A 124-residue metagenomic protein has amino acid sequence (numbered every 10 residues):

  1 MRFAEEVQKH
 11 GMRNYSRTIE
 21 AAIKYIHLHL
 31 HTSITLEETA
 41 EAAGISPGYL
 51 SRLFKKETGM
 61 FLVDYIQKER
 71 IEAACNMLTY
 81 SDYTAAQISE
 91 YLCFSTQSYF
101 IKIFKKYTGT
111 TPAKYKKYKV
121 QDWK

Functional and structural regions predicted by a protein language model:
M1-M12: Hydrophobic, helix-rich cores of sensory/ligand-binding and other regulatory modules that couple small-molecule
G11-N14, I34-E38: Conserved short strand/loop->alpha-helix "switch" segment adjacent to the catalytic nucleotide/phosphoryl-transfer site
Y15-I19: The cytosolic transmitter module of two-component sensor histidine kinases
I23-K24, L28, S33, E37 (+2 more regions): Terminal helix-turn-helix DNA-binding modules in bacterial transcription factors
L50, F54, Y99-F100, F104: Short hydrophobic/aromatic patch on the recognition helix
K102-K124: …primarily DNA-binding HTH/wHTH and HhH modules…
